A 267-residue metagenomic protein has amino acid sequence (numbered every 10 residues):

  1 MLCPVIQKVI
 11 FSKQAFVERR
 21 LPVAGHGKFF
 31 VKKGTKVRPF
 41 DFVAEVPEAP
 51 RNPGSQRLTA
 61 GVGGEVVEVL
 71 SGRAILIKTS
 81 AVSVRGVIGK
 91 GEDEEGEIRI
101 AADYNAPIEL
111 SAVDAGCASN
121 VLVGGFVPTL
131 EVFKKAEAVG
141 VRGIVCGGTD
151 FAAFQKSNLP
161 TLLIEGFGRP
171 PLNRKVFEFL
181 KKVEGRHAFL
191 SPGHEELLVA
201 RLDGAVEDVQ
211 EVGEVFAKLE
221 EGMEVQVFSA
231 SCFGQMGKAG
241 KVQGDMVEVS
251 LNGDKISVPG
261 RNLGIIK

Functional and structural regions predicted by a protein language model:
M1-K267: Well-ordered secondary-structure scaffolds
